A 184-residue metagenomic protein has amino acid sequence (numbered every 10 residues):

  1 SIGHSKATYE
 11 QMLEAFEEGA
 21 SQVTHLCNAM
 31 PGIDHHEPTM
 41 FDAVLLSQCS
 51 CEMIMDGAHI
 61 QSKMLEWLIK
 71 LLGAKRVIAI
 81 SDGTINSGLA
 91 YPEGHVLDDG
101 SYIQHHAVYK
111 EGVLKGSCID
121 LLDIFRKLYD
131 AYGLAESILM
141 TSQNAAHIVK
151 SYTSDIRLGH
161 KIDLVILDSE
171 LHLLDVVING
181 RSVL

Functional and structural regions predicted by a protein language model:
S1-K6, I54-L71: Active-site glycine- and acidic-residue-rich loops that bind and position anionic ligands or nucleotide-like cofactors
S1-P38, G88, G180: Histidine/acidic-residue-rich, glycine-tolerant segments that coordinate divalent metal ions
Q11-A15, M40-A43, M64-L68: A short acidic, amphipathic alpha-helical/loop segment
F16-E18, W67-L72, G94-V96, S182: Short, solvent-exposed amphipathic alpha-helical segments in soluble enzyme and RNA/protein-processing domains
G32-I33, I60-K63, N86-Y91: Short acidic/glycine-rich loop or secondary-structure boundary segments that cap or lie
T39-M53, K70-L167: His/Asp/Glu-enriched, well-ordered alpha-helical/loop segment that forms or immediately abuts the divalent-metal
L164-H172, I178-L184: C-terminal regulatory/interaction regions
